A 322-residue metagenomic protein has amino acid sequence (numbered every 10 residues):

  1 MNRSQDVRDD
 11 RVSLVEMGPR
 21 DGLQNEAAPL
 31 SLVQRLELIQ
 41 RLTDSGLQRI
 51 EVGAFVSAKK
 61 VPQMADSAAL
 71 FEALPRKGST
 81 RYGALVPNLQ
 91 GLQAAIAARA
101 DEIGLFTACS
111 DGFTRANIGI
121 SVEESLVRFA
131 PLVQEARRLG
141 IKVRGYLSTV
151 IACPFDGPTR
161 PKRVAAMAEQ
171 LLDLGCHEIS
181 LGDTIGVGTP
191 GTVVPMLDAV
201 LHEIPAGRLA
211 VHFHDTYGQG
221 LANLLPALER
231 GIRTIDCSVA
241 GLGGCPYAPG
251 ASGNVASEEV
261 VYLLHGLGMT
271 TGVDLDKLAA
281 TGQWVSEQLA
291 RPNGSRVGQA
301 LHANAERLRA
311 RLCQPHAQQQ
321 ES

Functional and structural regions predicted by a protein language model:
M1-S322: Catalytic cores and adjacent flexible loops of soluble metabolic enzymes that perform enolate/carbanion chemistry on
